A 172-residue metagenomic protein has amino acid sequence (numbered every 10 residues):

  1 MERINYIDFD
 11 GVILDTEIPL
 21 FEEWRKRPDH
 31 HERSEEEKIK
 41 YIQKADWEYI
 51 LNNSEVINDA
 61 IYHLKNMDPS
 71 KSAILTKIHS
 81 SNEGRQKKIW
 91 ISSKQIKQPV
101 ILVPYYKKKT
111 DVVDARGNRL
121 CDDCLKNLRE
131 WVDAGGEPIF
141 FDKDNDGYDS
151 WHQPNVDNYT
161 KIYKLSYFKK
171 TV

Functional and structural regions predicted by a protein language model:
M1-E48: Active-site neighborhood of HAD-like aspartate-dependent phosphohydrolases
I4, V103-W131: Conserved Lys-Pro-Asp/Glu-containing loop-to-beta segment of HAD-superfamily phosphomonoesterases, centered on
D8, L75-K77, C121, F141: Short hydrophobic segments within beta-strands
H31-R33, Q43-I74, S81-R85: Short, acidic loop-to-helix structural element flanking the phosphoryl-transfer center in phosphate-processing enzymes
S72-A73, I101, R119, I139: A structural signal for isolated positions on well-ordered beta-strands in alpha/beta enzyme cores
A73-S80, K88, K94-D111: A short, structured active-site edge motif that brings together acidic residues
I101-P104, P154-T171: Short acidic-hydrophobic, aromatic-tinged amphipathic segments that line or gate anion-handling sites
R119-T160: Acidic, Mg2+-coordinating phosphoryl-transfer loop and its flanking beta/alpha structural elements, shared across
